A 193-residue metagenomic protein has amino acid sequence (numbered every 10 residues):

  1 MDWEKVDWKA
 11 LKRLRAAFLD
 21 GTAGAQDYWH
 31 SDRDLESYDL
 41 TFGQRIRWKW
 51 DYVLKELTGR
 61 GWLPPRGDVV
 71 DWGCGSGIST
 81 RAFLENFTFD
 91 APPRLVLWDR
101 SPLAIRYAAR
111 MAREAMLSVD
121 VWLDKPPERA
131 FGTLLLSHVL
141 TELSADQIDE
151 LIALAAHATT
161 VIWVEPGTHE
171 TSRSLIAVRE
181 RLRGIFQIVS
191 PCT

Functional and structural regions predicted by a protein language model:
M1-G24: N-terminal auxiliary segments of SAM/dcSAM-dependent transferases
Q26-V53, R60: Class I SAM-dependent methyltransferase Rossmann-like catalytic core, especially the SAM/SAH-binding loop
P65-G75: Conserved class I S-adenosyl-L-methionine
S76-D90: Conserved SAM-binding loop of SAM-dependent methyltransferases across substrates and taxa, primarily the Class I
S101: Conserved SAM/SAH-binding beta-strand->alpha-helix loop
G132-D146: A short SAM/SAH-binding and catalytic strip from SAM-dependent methyltransferases
A158-G167: Conserved beta-strand signature within the Rossmann-like core of class I S-adenosyl-L-methionine
E170, S174-T193: Substrate-binding/catalytic lobe of Class I Rossmann-like enzymes that use SAM or dcSAM, i.e., the mid-to-C-terminal
